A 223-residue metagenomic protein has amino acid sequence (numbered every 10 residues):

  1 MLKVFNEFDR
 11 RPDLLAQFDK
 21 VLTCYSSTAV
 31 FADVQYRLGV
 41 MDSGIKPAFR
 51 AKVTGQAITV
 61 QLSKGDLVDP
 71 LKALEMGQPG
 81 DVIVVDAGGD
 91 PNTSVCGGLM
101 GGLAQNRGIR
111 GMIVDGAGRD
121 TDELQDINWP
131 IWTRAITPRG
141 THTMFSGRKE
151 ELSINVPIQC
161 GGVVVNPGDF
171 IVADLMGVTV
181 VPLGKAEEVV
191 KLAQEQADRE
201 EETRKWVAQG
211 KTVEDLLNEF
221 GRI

Functional and structural regions predicted by a protein language model:
M1-P167, V181-I223: Feature captures the catalytic cores and cofactor-binding loops of soluble hydro-lyases/lyases that act on carboxylate
